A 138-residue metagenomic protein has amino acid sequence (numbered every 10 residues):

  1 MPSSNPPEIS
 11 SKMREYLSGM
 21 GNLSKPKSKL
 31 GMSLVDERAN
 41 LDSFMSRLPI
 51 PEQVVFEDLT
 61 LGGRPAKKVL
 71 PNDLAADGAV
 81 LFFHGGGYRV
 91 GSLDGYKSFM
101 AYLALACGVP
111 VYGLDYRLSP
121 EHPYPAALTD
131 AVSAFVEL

Functional and structural regions predicted by a protein language model:
M1-V69: A glycine/proline-hinged amphipathic helix-loop "lid/cap" segment that gates access to hydrophobic ligand pockets
A66, F83-H84, G113-Y116: Short beta-strands and strand-loop turn motifs
V69, L74, V90-G95: Conserved AMP-binding/adenylate-forming
L70-N72, V80, S133-L138: A structural signal for the main folded, soluble domain(s) of proteins
D77-G86: Short beta-strand element of the alpha/beta-hydrolase
S92-L93, F99, Y112-L138: Catalytic nucleophile-loop/oxyanion-hole region of alpha/beta-hydrolase and closely related hydrolase-like folds
G108-P110: Structural signature of beta-strand start/N-cap positions in the alpha/beta core of ABC transporter nucleotide-binding
